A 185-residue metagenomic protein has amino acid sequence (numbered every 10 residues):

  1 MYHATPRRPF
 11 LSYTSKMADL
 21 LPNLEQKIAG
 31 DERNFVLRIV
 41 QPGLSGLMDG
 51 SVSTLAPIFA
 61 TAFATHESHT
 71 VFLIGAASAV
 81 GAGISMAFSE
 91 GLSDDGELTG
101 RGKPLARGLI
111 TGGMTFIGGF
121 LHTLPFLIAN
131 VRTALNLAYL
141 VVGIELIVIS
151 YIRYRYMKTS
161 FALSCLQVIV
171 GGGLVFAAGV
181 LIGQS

Functional and structural regions predicted by a protein language model:
R7-R8: Basic polycationic patches enriched in arginine
Y13-H122, L135-V142, V175, S185: Hydrophobic, small-residue-rich transmembrane alpha-helices and their short perimembrane loops in multi-pass membrane
F59-A64, L124-N130, Y154-R155: Hydrophobic alpha-helical transmembrane segments
A87, G91, I147-Y151, V180: Membrane-embedded alpha-helical segments of multi-pass transporters/permeases
G96, F126-A129, M157-A162, I182-S185: Transmembrane-helix boundary and interhelical-loop signature of multi-pass inner-membrane proteins
R132, Y151-Y154, A178, I182-S185: Alpha-helical transmembrane segments and adjacent TM-loop junctions that form the membrane-embedded core of multi-pass
V148-G173: Interfacial loop-to-transmembrane junctions
